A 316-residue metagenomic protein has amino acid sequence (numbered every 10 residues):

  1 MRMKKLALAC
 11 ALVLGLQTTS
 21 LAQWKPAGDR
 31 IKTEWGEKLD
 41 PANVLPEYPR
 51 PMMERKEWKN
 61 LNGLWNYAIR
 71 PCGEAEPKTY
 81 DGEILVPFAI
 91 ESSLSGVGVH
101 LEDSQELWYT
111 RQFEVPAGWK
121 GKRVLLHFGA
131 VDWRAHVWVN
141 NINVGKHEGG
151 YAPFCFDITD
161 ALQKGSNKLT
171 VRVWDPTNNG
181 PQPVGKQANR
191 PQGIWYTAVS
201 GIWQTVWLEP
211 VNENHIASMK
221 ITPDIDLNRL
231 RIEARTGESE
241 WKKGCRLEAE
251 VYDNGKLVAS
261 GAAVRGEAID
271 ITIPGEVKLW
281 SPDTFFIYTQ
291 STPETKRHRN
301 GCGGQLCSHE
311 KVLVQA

Functional and structural regions predicted by a protein language model:
R2-K5, A9, S20-A316: Secreted/periplasmic carbohydrate-active enzymes, especially glycoside hydrolases
V13-L14: Repetitive helical segments and hydrophobic/amphipathic motifs
